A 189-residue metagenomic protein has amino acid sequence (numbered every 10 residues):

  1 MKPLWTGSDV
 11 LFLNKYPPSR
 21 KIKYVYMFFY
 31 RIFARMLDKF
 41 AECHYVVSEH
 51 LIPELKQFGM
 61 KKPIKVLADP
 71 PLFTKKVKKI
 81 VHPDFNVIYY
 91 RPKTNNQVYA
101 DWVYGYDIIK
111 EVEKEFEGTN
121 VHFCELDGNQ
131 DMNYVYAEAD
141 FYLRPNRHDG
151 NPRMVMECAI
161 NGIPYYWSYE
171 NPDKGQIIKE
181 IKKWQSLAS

Functional and structural regions predicted by a protein language model:
M1-P18: Active-site proximal beta-strand in glycosyltransferases
L11, I22-H44, A137: Membrane-proximal helix-turn-helix segments that form the acceptor-binding/catalytic region of lipid-linked
F40-K78: Donor nucleotide-sugar binding/catalytic pocket of nucleotide-sugar-dependent glycosyltransferases
P71-N129: Conserved catalytic-core segment of nucleotide-activated headgroup transferases in glycan assembly
N133, V155-N161: Short alpha-helical segment that forms part of, or immediately flanks, the ligand-binding pocket in carbohydrate-active
Y142-L143: A short hydrophobic beta-strand element within the catalytic core of glycosyltransferases that build diverse glycans
R147: Aromatic "clamp/platform" in nucleotide-sugar-dependent glycosyltransferases that forms part of the donor/acceptor
P164-S168: Short hydrophobic beta-strand element within catalytic cores of glycosyltransferases and related nucleotide-activated
